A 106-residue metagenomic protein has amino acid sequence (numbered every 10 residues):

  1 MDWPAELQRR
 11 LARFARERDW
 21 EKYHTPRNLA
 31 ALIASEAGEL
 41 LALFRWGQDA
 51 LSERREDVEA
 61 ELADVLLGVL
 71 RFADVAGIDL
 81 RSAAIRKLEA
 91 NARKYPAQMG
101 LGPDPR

Functional and structural regions predicted by a protein language model:
M1-L62, L66-R106: Flexible "arm" and connector segments at domain edges
